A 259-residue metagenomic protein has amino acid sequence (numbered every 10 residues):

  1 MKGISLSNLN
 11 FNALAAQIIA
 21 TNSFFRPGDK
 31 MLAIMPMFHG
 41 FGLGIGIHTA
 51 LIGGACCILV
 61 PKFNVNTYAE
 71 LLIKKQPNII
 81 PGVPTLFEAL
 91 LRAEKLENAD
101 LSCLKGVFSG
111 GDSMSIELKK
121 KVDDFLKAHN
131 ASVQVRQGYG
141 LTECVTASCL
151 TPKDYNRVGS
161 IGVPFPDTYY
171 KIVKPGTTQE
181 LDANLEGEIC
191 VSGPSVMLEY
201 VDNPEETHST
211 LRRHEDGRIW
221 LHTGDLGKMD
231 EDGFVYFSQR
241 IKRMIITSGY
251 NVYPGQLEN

Functional and structural regions predicted by a protein language model:
M1-A16, T151: Conserved AMP-binding A3 loop
N12-K30, F38-I79, A93: Conserved AMP-binding/adenylation subdomain of ANL enzymes
N66-A69, I73, E88, L96-N98 (+1 more regions): Short hydrophobic/charged patches on amphipathic alpha-helices used for structural packing and interfaces
P77-G82, L91-V158, Y169: Gly/Ser/Thr-rich phosphate-binding loop
I80, G193, L198-E199, S209 (+2 more regions): AMP-binding/adenylate-forming catalytic core of the ANL superfamily
G111, G140, G162, D225 (+1 more regions): Active-site glycine-centered loops adjacent to acidic/histidine catalytic or metal-binding residues that shape
R157, K171-C190, R213, M229-D232: Conserved beta-loop-beta connector loops within the AMP-binding
G159-F165, T210-L211, G217-R218: Short Gly/Pro-enriched turn/cap motifs at secondary-structure boundaries
